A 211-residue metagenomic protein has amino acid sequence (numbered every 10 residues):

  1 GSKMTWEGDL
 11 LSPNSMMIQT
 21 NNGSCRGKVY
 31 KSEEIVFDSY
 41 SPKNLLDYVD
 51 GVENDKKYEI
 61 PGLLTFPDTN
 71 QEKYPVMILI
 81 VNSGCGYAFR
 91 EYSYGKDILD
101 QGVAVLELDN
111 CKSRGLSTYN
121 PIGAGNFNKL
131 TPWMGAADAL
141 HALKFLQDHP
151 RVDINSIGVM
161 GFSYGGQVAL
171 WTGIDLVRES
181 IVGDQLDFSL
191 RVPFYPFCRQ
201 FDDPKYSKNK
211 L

Functional and structural regions predicted by a protein language model:
G1-K28, L46-V49, V76: Central antiparallel beta-sheet cores of small beta-barrel/beta-sandwich binding domains
S24, P42-K43, N70, C85 (+3 more regions): Surface-exposed, flexible loop/turn segments at secondary-structure boundaries
C25, E34, N82-S83, F127 (+2 more regions): Functionally engaged cysteine thiol sites
K28-E72: N-terminal cap/lid segment of alpha/beta-hydrolase-fold proteins
L46, R114-Y119, F201-D203: Short acidic/His/Gly/Ser-rich catalytic and metal-binding motifs that mark active-site loops of diverse hydrolases
D50, L130-K208: Primarily recognizes the serine-hydrolase "nucleophile elbow" in alpha/beta-hydrolase and SGNH/GDSL folds
K73-Q147: Serine-hydrolase catalytic machinery in alpha/beta-hydrolase-like enzymes
P75-M77, S189, K210: Alpha/beta-hydrolase fold active-site loops
